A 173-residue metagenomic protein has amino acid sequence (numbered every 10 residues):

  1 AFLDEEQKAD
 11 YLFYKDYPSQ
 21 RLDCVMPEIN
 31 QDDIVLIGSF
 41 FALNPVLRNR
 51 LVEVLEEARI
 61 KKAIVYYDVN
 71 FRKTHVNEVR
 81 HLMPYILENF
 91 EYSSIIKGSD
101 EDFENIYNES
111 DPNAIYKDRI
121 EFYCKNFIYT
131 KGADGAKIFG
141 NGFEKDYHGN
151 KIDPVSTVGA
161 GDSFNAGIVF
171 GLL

Functional and structural regions predicted by a protein language model:
A1-D4, H81-M83, F143: Short low-complexity, flexible loop/linker segments enriched in glycine and/or proline with clustered acidic
A1-S39: Conserved N-terminal subdomain of the carbohydrate kinase-like
V25-M26, I86, P154: Acidic, amphipathic alpha-helical patches
E28-N30, N89-F90, E121: A short, aliphatic-rich alpha-helical micro-motif
D33-I34, I95, N126: Structural motif
G38, S99, T130: Conserved residues at the C-terminal ends of beta-strands
L43-K117, G135: Conserved beta-alpha-beta core of the PfkB/ribokinase-like small-molecule kinase fold
E56-E57, S110-L173: Conserved phosphate-binding/catalytic region of the ribokinase-like
